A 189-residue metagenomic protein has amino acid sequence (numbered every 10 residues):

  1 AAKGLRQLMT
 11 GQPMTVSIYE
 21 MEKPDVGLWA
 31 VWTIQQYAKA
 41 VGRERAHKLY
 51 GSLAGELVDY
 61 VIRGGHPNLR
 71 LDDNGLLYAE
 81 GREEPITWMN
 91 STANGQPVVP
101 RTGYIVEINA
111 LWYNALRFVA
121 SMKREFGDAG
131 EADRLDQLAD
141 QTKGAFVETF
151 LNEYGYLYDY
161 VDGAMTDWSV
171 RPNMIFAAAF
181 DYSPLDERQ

Functional and structural regions predicted by a protein language model:
A1-E80, I105-N109, Y113: Aromatic-rich carbohydrate-recognition surfaces in CAZymes
A2-T10, G81-N94, F150-G155: Active-site-adjacent bridging/hinge elements
M14-I18, Q96-G103, G130: Short coil/turn segments at secondary-structure junctions
M14-V16, K23, V98, Y156 (+1 more regions): Residue-level detector of functional hotspots within protein domains
A30-T33, M89, S169: Short linear interaction motif-like sites in intrinsically disordered regions of transcription factors
Y37, Q96, A120-S121: Amphipathic alpha-helical interaction segments
D59-A79, R101-Y104, L111-Q189: Catalytic cores of carbohydrate-active enzymes
I86-L111: Acidic/Ser/Thr-rich, low-complexity mid-to-C-terminal regulatory regions of eukaryotic proteins
